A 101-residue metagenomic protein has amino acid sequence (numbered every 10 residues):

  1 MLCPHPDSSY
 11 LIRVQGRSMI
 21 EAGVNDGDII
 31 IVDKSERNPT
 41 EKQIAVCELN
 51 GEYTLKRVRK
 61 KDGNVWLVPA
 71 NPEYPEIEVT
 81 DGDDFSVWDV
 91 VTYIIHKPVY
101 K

Functional and structural regions predicted by a protein language model:
L2-K101: Acidic/glycine-rich C-terminal interaction modules and beta/coil loop segments that lie outside canonical DNA-binding
